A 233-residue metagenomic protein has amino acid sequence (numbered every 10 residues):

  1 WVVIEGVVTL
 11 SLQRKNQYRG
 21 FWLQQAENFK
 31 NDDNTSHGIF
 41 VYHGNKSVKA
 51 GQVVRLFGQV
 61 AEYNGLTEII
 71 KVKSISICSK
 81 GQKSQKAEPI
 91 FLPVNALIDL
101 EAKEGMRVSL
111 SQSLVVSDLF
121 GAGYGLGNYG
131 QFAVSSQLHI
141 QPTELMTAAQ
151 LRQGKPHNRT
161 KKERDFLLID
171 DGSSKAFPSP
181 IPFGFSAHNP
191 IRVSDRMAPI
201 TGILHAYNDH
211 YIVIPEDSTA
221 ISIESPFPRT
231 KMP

Functional and structural regions predicted by a protein language model:
W1-P233: Extended non-catalytic accessory segments flanking core domains
